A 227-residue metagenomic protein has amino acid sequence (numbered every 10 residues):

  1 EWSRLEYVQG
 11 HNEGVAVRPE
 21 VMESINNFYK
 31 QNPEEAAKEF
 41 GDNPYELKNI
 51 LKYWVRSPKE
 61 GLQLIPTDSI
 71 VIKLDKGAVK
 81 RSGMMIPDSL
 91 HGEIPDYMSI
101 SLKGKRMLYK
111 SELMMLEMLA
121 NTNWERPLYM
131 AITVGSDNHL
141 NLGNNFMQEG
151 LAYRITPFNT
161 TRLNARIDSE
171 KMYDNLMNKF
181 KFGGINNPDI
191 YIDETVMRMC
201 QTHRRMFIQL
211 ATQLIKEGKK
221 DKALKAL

Functional and structural regions predicted by a protein language model:
E1-L227: ER/secretory pathway lumenal C-terminal domains and tails of membrane proteins involved in glycoprotein biogenesis
